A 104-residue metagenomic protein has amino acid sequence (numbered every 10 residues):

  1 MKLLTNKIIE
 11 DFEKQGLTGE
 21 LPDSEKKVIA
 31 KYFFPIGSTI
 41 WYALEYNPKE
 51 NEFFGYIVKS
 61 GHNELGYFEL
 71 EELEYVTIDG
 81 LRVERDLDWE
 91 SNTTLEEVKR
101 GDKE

Functional and structural regions predicted by a protein language model:
M1-E104: Catalytic phosphate/metal-binding cores of nucleic-acid and nucleotide-processing enzymes, i.e., regions that mediate
